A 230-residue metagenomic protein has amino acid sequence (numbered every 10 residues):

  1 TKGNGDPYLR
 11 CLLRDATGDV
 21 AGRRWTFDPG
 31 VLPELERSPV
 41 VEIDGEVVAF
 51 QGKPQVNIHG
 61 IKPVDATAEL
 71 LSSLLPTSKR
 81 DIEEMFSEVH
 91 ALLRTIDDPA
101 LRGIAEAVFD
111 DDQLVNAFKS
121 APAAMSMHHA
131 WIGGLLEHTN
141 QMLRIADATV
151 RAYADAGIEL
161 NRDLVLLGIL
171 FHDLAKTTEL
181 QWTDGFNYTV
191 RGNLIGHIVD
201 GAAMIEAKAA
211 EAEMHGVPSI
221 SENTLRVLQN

Functional and structural regions predicted by a protein language model:
T1-K2, G52: Short, conserved beta-turn/loop elements at beta-strand boundaries and strand-helix junctions
K2-R24: OB-fold (S1/OB) nucleic-acid-binding surfaces
L9-C11, V41-I43, V56: Hydrophobic residues positioned within well-ordered beta-strands of beta-sheet architectures
F27-D44: Short nucleic-acid-contacting surface segments enriched for D/E, G, S/T with interspersed K/R
E46-Q51: Short, charged beta-turn/beta-strand-edge "cap" motif at the junction between a beta-strand and an adjacent loop
K53-S120, D200: Extended, charge-rich, solvent-exposed interface segments
R102-D147, F171-A175: A short mid-domain helix/strand-loop element embedded in enzyme catalytic domains that forms or borders the active-site
S126-M127, E137-H138, T149-N230: Divalent metal-dependent catalytic cores for phosphoryl transfer on phosphate-bearing substrates
